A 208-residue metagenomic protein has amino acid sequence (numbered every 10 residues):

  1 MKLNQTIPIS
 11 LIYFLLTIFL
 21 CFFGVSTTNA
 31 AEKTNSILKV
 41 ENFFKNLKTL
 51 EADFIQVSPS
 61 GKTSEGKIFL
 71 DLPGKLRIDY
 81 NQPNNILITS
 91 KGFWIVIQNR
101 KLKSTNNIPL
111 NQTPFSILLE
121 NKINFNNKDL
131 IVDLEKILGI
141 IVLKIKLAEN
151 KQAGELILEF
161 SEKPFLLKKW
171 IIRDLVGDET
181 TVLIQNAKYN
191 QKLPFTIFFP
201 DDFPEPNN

Functional and structural regions predicted by a protein language model:
K2-L15: Bacterial N-terminal signal peptides that target proteins for export
I12-G24: Bacterial N-terminal signal peptides
T28-E32: Boundary at the C-terminal end of the N-terminal hydrophobic targeting segment
N42-G61: A short, Trp-centered hydrophobic/proline-enriched beta-strand micro-motif
F44, Q112-N126: Short, solvent-exposed helix-to-loop capping segments enriched in aromatics
S58-S60, K101-K103, V176: Solvent-exposed strand-loop boundary residues in beta-sheet-rich modules
K67-I117, T180: An acidic-aromatic
N126-N207: Gly/Pro-enriched, hydrophobic low-complexity segments that function as extracytoplasmic propeptides/linkers
